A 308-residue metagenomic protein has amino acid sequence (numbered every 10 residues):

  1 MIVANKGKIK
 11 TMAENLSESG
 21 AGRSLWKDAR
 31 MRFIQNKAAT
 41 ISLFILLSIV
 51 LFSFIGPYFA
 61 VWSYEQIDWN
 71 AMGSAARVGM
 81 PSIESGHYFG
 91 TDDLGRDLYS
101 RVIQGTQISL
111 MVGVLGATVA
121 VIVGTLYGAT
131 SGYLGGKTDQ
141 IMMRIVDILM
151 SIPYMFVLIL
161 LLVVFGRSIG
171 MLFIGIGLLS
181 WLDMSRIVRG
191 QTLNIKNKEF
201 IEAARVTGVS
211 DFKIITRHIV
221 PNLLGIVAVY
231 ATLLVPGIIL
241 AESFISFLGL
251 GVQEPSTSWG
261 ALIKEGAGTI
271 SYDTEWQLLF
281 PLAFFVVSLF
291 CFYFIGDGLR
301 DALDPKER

Functional and structural regions predicted by a protein language model:
M1-V121, T125, A129, G136-K137 (+2 more regions): Gly/Trp-centered helix-boundary motif
L94-R308: Alpha-helical transmembrane segments of integral membrane proteins, especially multi-pass inner/plasma-membrane
